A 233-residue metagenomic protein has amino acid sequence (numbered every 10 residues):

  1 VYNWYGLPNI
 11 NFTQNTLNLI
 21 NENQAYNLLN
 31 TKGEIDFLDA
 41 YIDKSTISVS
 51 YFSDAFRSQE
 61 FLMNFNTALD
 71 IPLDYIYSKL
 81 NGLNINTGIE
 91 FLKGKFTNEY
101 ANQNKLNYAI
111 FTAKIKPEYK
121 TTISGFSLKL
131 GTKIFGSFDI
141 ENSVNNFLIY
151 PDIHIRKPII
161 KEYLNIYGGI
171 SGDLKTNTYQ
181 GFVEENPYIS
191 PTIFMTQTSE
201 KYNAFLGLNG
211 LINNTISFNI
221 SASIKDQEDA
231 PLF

Functional and structural regions predicted by a protein language model:
V1, T31-F37, F65-L73, I89 (+3 more regions): Residues on the lipid-exposed face of transmembrane beta-strands in outer-membrane beta-barrel proteins
V1-N64, I71: Flexible loop and strand-edge segments within Gram-negative outer membrane beta-barrel domains
V1-W4, P8-I10, S45-Y51, I85-K93 (+3 more regions): Transmembrane beta-barrel strands of outer-membrane/channel proteins
W4-N11, K44, D54-E60, L92-N98 (+3 more regions): Outer-membrane beta-barrel proteins
L19-N27, A55-M63, Q103-F111, N142-L148 (+1 more regions): Replace "Gram-negative outer membrane beta-barrel proteins" with "bacterial and organellar outer membrane beta-barrel
L38-S45, L73-N84, I123-L130, E162-I166 (+1 more regions): Repeated loop/turn-to-beta-strand initiation elements of outer-membrane beta-barrel proteins
N86-L92, Y108-D139: Surface-exposed extracellular loop regions of Gram-negative outer-membrane beta-barrel proteins
G125-F233: Exposed, low-structure sequence patches enriched in small/polar residues
